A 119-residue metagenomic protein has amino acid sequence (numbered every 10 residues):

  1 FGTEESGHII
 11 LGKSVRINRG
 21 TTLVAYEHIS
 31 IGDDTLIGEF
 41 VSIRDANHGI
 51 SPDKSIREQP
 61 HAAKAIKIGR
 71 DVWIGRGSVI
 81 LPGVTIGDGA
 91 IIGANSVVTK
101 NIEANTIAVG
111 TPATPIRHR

Functional and structural regions predicted by a protein language model:
F1-I80, T111, R119: Flexible, glycine/small-residue-enriched loop-and-beta-strand segment within the central core of proteins
T3, T85-G87, I102: Extended beta-solenoid/beta-helix repeat architectures
E39, A94, A104: Residues that flank catalytic or metal-binding motifs in active/ligand-binding sites
A65-I66, G83-V84, T99, N105: A short, glycine- and basic residue-enriched loop/turn that sits immediately adjacent to a domain's principal
W73, V79-P82, G87-V97: A generic "structured core" feature
S96, P112-T114: A short, acidic, flexible beta-alpha connecting loop/helix-capping segment that sits on the rim of active
K100, R117: Short helix N-cap motif at coil->helix boundaries in the Bergerat
I102-A104, V109-P112: Acidic, glycine-centered active-site loop in nucleotide-sugar glycosyltransferases
